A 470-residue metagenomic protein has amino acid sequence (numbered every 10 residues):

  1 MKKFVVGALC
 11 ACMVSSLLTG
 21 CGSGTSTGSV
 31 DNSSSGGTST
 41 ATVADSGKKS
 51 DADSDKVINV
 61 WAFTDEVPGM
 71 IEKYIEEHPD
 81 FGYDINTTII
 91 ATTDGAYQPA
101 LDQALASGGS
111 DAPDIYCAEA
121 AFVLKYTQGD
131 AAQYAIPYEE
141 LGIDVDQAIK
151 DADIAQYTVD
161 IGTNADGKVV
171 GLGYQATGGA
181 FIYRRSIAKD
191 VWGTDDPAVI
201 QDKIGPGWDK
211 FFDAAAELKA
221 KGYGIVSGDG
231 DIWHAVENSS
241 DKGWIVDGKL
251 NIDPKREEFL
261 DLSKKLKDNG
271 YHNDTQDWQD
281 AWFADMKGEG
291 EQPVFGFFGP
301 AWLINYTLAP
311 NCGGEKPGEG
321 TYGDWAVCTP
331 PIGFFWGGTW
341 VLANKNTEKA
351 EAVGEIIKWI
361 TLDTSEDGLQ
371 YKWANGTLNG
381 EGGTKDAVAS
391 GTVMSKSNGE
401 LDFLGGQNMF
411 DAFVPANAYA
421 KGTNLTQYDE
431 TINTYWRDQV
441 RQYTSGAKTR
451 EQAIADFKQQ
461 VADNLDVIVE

Functional and structural regions predicted by a protein language model:
M1-V57, Q452, Q459-E470: Short, low-complexity disordered leader/linker segments with a strong preference for bacterial N-terminal type II
V43-K48, A118-A180, D209, E319-V327: Hinge/lid segment of periplasmic solute-binding proteins
G47, W61-N86, W436: Short, polar/charged alpha-helical segment
K56, A106-G109, G314-K385, D438 (+1 more regions): Extracytoplasmic/periplasmic substrate-recognition and gating elements
P68-I75, N238, E257-E355: Extracytoplasmic/periplasmic substrate-binding proteins
P79-I154, D190-V191, Q292-G296: Extracytoplasmic "Venus flytrap"/periplasmic binding protein-like
E139, D146-K150, V159-I232, W244-D277 (+2 more regions): Helix-loop-helix "hinge/cap" segment bordering the ligand-binding cleft or interdomain interface
Y371-Q442, I468-E470: Long, aromatic- and glycine/proline-rich binding clefts that accommodate carbohydrate-like moieties
